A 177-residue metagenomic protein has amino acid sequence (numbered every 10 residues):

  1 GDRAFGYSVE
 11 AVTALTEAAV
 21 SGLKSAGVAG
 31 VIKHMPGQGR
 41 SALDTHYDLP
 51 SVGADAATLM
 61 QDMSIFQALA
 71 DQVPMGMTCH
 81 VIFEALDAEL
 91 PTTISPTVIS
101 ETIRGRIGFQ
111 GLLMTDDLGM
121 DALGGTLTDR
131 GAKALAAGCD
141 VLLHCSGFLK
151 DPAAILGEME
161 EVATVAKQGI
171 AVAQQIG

Functional and structural regions predicted by a protein language model:
G1-D2, G6: A glycine-rich phosphate/pyrophosphate-binding beta-strand-loop-alpha-helix module
E10-Q175: Second-shell residues forming the walls of enzyme active-site clefts
